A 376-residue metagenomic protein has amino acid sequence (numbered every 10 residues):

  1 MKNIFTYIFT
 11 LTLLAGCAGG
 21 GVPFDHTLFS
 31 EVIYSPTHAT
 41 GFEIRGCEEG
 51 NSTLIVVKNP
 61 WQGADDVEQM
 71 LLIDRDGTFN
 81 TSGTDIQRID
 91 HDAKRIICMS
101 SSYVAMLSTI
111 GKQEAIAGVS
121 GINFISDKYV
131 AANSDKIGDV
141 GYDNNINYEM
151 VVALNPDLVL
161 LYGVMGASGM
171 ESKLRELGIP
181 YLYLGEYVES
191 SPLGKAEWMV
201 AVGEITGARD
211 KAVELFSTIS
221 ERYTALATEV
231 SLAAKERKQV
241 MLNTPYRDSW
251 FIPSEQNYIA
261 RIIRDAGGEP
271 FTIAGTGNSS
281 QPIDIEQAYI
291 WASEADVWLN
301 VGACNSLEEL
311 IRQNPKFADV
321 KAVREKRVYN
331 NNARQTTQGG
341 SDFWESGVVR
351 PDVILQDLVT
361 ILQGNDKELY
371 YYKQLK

Functional and structural regions predicted by a protein language model:
T6-A15: Bacterial N-terminal signal peptides
C17-V104, K211-M241, L307-E308, R324 (+2 more regions): Bacterial Sec-exported substrate-binding components of ABC uptake systems
T53, N59-V152, L158-V164: A short, structured surface patch at a secondary-structure boundary
I86, H91-R95, A105-M106, K136-Y142 (+8 more regions): Second-shell loop/turn segments in exported
I96, S102-A105, I122-I125, V159-S168 (+6 more regions): Solvent-exposed loop/turn segments at secondary-structure junctions within structured extracellular/periplasmic domains
V119-D127, A167-G169, G185-V200, E236-R261: Extracytoplasmic ligand-binding site segments that recognize negatively charged/polar headgroups
E189-S217, N300-K376: Structured C-terminal subdomain patch of bacterial secreted/periplasmic proteins
L226-N314: Flexible, glycine-rich surface segments
